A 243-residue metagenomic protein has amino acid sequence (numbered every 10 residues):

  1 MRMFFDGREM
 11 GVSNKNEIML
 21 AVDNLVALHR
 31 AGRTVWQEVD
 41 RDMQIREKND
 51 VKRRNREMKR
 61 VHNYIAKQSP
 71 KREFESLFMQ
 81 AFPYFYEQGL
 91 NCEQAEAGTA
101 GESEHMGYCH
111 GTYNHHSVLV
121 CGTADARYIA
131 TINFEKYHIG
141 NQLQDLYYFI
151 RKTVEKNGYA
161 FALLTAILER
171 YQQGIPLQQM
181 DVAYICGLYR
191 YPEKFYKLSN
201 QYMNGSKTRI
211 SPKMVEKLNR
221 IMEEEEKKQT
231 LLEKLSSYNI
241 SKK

Functional and structural regions predicted by a protein language model:
M1-D40: ATP-binding pocket architecture of kinase catalytic cores
R2, V26-H29, P70, E75 (+6 more regions): Gram-positive cell-envelope targeting signals
R8-S13, E38-C109, A166, E216-K217 (+1 more regions): ATP-dependent phospho-/nucleotidyl transfer catalytic cores
E93-Q144: Active-site acidic catalytic loop and adjacent metal/ATP-binding pocket of ATP-dependent phosphoryl transfer enzymes
L143-P176, Y189-T208: Active-site activation/catalytic loop segments of kinase-like enzymes and analogous catalytic loops in related
L177-D181: Helix N-cap / loop-to-helix initiation motif
F195-K243: ATP/Mg2+ or Mg2+-diphosphate-binding catalytic cores that bind nucleotide phosphates or diphosphates via glycine-rich
